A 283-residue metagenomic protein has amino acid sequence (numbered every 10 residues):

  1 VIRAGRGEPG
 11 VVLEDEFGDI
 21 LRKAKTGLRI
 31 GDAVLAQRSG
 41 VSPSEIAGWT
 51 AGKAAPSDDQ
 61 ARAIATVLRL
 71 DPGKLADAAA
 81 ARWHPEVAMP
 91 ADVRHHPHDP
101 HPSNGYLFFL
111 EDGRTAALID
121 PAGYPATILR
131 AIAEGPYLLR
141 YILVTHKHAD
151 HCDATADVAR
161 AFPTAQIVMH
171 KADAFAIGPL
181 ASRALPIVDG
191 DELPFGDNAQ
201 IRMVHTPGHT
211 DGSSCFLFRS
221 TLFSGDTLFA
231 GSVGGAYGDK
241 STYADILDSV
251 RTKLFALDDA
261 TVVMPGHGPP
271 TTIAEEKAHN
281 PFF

Functional and structural regions predicted by a protein language model:
V1-L28: A short, Lys/Arg-rich alpha-helix, primarily the initiator
G7, H205, D211-F283: Metallo-beta-lactamase
G31-A36, I64: Short alpha-helical "recognition helix" segments of helix-turn-helix
G40-P56: Recognition helix of helix-turn-helix/homeodomain-like DNA-binding domains that insert into the DNA major groove
D58-K74: DNA major-groove recognition helix of helix-turn-helix/homeodomain DNA-binding modules
H84-E134, S214-G225, A230-G231: Conserved beta-strand hairpin/beta-sheet module of binuclear metal-dependent hydrolase folds, prominently
L107, E192-L217: Core dinuclear metal-dependent hydrolase active-site scaffold
Y124-A199, F282: Active-site HxH/HxHxD metal-binding segment of metal-dependent hydrolases
